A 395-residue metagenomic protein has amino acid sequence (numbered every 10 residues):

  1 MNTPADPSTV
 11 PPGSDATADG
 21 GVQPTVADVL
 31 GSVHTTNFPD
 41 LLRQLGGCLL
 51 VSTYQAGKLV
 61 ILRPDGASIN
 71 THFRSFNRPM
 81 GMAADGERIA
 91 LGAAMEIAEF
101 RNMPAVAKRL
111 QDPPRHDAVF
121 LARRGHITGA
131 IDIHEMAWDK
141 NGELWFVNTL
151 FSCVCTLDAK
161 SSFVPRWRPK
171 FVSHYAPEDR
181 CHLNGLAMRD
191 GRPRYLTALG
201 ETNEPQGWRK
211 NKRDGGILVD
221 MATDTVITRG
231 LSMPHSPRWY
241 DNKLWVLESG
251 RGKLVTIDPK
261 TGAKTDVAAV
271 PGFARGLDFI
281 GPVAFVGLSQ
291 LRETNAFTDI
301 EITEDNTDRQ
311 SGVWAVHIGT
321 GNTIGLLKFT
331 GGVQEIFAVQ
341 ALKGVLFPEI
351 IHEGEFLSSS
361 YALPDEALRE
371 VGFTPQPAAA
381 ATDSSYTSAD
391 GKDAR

Functional and structural regions predicted by a protein language model:
S32-F38, L231-I318: Loop/turn-rich, solvent-exposed surfaces of beta-rich toroidal or solenoidal domains
S32-L45, S75-E87, H126-E143, V172-R194 (+4 more regions): Beta-rich, blade/repeat-based domains predominating in secreted/periplasmic proteins but also intracellular
V33-G46, A98-L110, L196-R213, G287-D308 (+1 more regions): Short, conserved, GDST-rich strand-edge loop motifs in beta-rich repeat architectures
V51-Y54, A90-E96, W138, L144-F151 (+8 more regions): Conserved beta-strand positions in repeat-built beta-propeller and related beta-rich domains
P64-G66, M103, D158-S161, D220-T223 (+2 more regions): Short loop/turn segments that connect beta-strands within beta-propeller blades
A67-A137: Blade-loop segments of beta-propeller domains
S68-F73, L121-H126, V164-A176, T223-R229 (+2 more regions): A short beta-strand motif characteristic of beta-propeller blades
Q310-G312, I318-S388: Blade-level signature of beta-propeller repeat domains, shared across WD40, Kelch, NHL, RCC1 and BNR/Asp-box propellers
